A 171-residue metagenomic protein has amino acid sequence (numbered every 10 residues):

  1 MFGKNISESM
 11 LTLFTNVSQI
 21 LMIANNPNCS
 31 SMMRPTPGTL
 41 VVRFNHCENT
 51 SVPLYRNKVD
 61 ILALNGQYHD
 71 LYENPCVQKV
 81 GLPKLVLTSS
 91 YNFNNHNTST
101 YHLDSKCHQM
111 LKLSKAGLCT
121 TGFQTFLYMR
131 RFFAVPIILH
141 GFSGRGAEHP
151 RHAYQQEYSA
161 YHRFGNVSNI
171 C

Functional and structural regions predicted by a protein language model:
M1-C171: Metal-ion/cofactor- or nucleotide/acyl-coenzyme-handling active-site neighborhoods
